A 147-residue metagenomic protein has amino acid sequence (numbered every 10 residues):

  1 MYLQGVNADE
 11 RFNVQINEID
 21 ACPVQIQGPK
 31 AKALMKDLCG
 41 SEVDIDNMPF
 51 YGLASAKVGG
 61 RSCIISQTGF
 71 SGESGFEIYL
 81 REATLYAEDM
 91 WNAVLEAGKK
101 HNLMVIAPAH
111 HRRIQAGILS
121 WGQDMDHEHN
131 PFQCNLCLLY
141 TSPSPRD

Functional and structural regions predicted by a protein language model:
M1-R113, L119-S120: Acidic, low-complexity central loop/insert segments
G117-H127: Short glycine/threonine-rich loop-to-helix capping motif typified by GTGT followed within a few residues by an Asp-Pro
D126-H129, S142: Short, conserved, surface-exposed binding loops centered on an aromatic residue
F132-C134: Contiguous alpha-helical scaffold segments within structured protein domains that host functional hotspots
C137: A glycine- and small/hydrophobic-rich beta-loop-beta segment that serves as a flexible "lid/hinge" or phosphate-binding
Y140-D147: Conserved small/polar residues in nucleotide/adenosyl-binding loops
